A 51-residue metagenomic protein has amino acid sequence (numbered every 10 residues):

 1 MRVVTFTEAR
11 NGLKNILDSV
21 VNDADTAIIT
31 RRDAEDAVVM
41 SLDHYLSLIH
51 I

Functional and structural regions predicted by a protein language model:
M1-S19: Bateman/CBS regulatory modules and CBS-like beta-alpha motifs in cytosolic regions of diverse proteins
V21-D23: Short, small/polar residue-rich loop motifs at catalytic or cofactor-binding pockets
I29-V39: A glycine-centered beta-loop-beta connector
L46: Nucleotide phosphate-binding site architecture
I49-I51: Conserved small/polar residues in nucleotide/adenosyl-binding loops
